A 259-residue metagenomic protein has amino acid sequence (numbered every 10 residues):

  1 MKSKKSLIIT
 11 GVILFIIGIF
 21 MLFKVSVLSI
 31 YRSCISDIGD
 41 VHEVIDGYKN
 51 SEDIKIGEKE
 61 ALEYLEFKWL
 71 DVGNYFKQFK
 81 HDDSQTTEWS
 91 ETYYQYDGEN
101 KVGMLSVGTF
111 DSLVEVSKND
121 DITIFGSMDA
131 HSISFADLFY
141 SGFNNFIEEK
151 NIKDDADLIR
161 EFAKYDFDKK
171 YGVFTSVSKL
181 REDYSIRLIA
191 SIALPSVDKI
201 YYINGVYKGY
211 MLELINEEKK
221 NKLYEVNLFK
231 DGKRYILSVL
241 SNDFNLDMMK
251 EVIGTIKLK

Functional and structural regions predicted by a protein language model:
K2-D121, S238-K259: N-terminal targeting sequences that direct proteins away from the cytosol to non-cytosolic compartments
S90, N100, T123-K230: Signature of long, low-cysteine stretches enriched in small and polar/charged residues
D129, G232-I236, K259: Short, surface-exposed linear patches
Y224-V226, G232-N242: Short, well-ordered beta-strand elements
